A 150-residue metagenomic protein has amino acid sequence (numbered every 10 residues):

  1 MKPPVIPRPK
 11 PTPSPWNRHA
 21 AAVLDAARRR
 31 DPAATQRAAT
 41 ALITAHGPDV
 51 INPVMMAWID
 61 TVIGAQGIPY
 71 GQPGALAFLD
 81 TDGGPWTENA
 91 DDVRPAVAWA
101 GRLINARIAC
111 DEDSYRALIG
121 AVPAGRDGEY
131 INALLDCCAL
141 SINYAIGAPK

Functional and structural regions predicted by a protein language model:
K2-K150: C-terminal-biased regions
